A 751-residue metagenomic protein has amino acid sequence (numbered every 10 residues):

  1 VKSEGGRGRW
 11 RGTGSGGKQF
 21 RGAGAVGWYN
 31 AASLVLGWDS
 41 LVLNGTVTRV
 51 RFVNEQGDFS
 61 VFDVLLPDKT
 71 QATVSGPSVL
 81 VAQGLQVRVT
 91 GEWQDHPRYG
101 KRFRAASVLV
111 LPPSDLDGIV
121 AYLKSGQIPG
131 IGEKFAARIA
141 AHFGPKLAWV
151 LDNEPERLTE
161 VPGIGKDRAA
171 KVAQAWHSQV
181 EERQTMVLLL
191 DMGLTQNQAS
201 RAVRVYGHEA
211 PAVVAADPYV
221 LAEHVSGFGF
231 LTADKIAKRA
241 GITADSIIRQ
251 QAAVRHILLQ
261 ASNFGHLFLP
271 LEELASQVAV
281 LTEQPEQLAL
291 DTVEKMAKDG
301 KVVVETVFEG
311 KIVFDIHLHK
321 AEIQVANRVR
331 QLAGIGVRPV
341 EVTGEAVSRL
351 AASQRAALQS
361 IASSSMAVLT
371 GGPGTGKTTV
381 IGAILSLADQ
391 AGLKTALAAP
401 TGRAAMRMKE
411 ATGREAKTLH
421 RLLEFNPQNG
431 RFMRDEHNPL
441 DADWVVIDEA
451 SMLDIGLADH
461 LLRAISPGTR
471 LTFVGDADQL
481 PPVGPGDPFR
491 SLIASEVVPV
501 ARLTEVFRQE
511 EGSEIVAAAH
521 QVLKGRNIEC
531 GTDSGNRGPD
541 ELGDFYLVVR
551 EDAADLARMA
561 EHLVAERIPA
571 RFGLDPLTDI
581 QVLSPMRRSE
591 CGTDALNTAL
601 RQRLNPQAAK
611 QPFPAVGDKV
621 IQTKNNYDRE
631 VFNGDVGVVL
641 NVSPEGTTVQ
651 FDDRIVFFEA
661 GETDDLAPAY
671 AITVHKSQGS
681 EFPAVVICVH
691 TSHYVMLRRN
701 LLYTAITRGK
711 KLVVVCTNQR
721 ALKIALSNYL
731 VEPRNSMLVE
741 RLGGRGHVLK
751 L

Functional and structural regions predicted by a protein language model:
R7-R11, G24, W28-L36, R51 (+2 more regions): Acidic, low-complexity intrinsically disordered tails
R11, A31-R338, L751: Accessory, non-ATPase domains that flank or precede helicase/AAA+ motor cores in DNA-metabolism machines
G84-Q86, G617, G634: Loop/turn positions that initiate beta-strands
G84-V87, L393, A442, P467-R470 (+5 more regions): Short glycine-/polar-rich loops that comprise or flank the Walker A/P-loop and associated switch/sensor motifs
F268, A367-R537: ASCE P-loop NTPase helicase motor core
S348-A362: N-terminal pre-P-loop "Q-motif" helix
A477-I621, N626-R629, L640, L749-L751: Conserved helicase motor core of P-loop NTPases
K524, Q622, D635-L751: C-terminal accessory regions
